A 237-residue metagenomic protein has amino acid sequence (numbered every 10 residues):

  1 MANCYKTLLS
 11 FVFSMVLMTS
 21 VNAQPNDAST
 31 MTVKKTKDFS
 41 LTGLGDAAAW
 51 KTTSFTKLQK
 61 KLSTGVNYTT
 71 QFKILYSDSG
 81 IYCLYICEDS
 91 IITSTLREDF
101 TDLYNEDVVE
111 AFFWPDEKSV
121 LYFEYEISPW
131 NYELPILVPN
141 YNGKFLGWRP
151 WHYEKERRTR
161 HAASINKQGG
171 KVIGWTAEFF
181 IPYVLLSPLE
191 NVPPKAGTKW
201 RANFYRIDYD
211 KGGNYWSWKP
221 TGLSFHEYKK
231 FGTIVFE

Functional and structural regions predicted by a protein language model:
M1-L9: Bacterial N-terminal signal peptides that target proteins for export
L9-M18: Bacterial N-terminal signal peptides
Q24-E237: Structural preference for beta-rich elements and adjacent junctions enriched in aromatics
